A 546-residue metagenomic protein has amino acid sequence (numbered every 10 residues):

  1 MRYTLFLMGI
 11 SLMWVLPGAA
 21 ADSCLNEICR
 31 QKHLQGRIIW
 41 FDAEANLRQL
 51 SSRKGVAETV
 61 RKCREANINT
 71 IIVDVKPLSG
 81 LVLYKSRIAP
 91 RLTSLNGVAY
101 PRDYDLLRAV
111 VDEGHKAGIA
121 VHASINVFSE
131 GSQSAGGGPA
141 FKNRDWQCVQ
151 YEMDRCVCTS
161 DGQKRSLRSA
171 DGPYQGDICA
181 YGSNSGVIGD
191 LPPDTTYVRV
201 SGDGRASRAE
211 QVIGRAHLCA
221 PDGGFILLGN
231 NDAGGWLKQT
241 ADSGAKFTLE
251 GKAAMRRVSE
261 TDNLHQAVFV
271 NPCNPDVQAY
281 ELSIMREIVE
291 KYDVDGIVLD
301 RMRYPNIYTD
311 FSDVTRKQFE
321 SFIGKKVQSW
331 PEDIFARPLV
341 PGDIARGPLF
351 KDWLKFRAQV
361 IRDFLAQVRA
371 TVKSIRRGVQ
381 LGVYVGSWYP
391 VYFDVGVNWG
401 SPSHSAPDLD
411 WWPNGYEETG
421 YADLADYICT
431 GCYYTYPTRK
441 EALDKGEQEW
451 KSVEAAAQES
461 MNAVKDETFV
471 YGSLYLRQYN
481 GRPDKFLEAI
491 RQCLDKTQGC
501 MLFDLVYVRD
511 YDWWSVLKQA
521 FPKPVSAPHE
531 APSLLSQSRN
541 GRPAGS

Functional and structural regions predicted by a protein language model:
D22-R53, R477: Boundary/entry segment of secreted carbohydrate-active catalytic domains
R37-F41, I71-V73, V121-A123, I297-D300 (+4 more regions): Hydrophobic faces of well-ordered beta-strands that scaffold small-molecule active sites in alpha/beta enzyme cores
F41-L50, I88-Y104, N263-L282, G347-R362 (+2 more regions): The substrate-binding groove and active-site-proximal loops of carbohydrate-active enzymes, especially glycoside
Q49-R64, V277-I288, S405-D423, V453 (+1 more regions): Short, acidic/polar
K54-L81, K291-Y292, E418-T430, K496-G499: Catalytic domains of carbohydrate-active enzymes, especially glycoside hydrolases
A66-R102: Aromatic-lined carbohydrate-binding/catalytic grooves of carbohydrate-active enzymes
N143, V149-G172, R257-A425, T430-Y436 (+1 more regions): Polysaccharide-binding and catalytic clefts of secreted carbohydrate-active enzymes
G415-G545: Substrate-binding cleft of secreted/luminal carbohydrate-active enzymes
